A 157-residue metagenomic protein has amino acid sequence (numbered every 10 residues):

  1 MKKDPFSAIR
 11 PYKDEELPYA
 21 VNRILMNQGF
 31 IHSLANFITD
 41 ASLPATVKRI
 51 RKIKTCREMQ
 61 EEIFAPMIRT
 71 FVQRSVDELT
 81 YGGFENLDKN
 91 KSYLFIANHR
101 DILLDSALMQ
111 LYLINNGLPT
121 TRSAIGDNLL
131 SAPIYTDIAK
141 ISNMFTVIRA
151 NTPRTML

Functional and structural regions predicted by a protein language model:
M1-Y93, H99-Q110, T136, K140-M144: Membrane-anchoring hydrophobic helices of lipid-metabolizing enzymes
L94-L157: Long, hydrophobic, well-ordered secondary-structure blocks that form the structural core and pocket-lining surfaces
